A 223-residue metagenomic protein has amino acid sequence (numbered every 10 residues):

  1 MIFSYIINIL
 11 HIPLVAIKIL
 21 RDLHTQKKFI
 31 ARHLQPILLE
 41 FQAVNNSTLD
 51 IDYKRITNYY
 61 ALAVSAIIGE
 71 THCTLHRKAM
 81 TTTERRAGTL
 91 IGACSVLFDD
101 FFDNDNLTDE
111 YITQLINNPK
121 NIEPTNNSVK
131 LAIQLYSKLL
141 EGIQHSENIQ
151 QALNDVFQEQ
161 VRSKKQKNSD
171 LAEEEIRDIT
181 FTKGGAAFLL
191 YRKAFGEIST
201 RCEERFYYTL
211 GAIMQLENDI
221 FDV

Functional and structural regions predicted by a protein language model:
M1-R32: Extreme N-terminal leader/anchor segments
I2, I12, A16, H76-T83 (+2 more regions): Generic, low-specificity signal for short hydrophobic/alpha-helical stretches with a mild N-terminal bias, encompassing
L23-T57: N-terminal, Lys/Arg-enriched amphipathic/low-complexity engagement segments that precede the first folded domain
E40, D109-E110, F188: Glycine-rich short-loop/terminal segments
I51-D52, H72-M80: Asp/Glu-centered strand-loop micro-motifs enriched in Gly/Pro and often flanked by an aromatic residue
Y53-E70, E84-A87, G92-C94, D100 (+1 more regions): All-alpha helical catalytic cores of prenyl diphosphate-utilizing isoprenoid enzymes
L75, T82, S95-E123: Aspartate-rich (DDxxD/NDxxD/DxxxD) Mg2+/diphosphate-binding motifs and their adjoining helix-loop segments
